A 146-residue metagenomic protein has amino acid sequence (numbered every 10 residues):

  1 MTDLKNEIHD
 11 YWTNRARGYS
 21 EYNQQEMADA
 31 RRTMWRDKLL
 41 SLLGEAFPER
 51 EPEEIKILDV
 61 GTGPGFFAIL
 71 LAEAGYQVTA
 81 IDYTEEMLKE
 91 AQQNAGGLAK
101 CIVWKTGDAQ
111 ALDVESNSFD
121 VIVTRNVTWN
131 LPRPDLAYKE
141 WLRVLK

Functional and structural regions predicted by a protein language model:
M1-P52: Conserved class I S-adenosyl-L-methionine
K56-A111: Class I SAM-dependent methyltransferase SAM/SAH-binding core
E86, L131-L136: Short N-terminal helix/helix-N-cap motif within the alpha/beta-hydrolase-1
V114: Carboxylate-rich, divalent-cation-coordinating active-site regions
V123: A conserved beta-strand element that flanks and buttresses the S-adenosyl-L-methionine
N126-V127: Short catalytic micro-motifs in class I SAM-dependent methyltransferases
D135-K146: A short glycine-rich, Lys/Arg-flanked "PGG" loop and its adjoining helix->strand segment in the class I
